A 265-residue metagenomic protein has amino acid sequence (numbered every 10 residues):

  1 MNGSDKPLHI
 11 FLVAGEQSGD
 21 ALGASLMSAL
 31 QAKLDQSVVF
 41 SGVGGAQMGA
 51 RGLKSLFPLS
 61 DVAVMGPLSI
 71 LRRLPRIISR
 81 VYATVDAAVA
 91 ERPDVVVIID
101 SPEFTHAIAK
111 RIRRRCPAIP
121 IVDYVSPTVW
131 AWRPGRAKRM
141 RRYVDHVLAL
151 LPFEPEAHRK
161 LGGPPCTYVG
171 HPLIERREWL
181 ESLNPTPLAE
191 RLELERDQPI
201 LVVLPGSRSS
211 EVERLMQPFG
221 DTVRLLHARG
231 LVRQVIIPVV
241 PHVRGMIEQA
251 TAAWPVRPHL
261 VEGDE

Functional and structural regions predicted by a protein language model:
P7-H9, E195-V202, Q234: Charged active-site motifs of nucleotide-sugar-dependent glycosyltransferases
L8-E190, L204-V212, V240-H242, V261-E262: Active-site and donor-binding regions of nucleotide-sugar-utilizing enzymes
Q36, G45, D197-Q198, S210-E265: Donor-nucleotide binding loops and adjacent catalytic segments primarily of GT-B fold Leloir glycosyltransferases
G162-G163, E193-E195, P255: Glycine-centered helix-boundary capping/hinge motifs
